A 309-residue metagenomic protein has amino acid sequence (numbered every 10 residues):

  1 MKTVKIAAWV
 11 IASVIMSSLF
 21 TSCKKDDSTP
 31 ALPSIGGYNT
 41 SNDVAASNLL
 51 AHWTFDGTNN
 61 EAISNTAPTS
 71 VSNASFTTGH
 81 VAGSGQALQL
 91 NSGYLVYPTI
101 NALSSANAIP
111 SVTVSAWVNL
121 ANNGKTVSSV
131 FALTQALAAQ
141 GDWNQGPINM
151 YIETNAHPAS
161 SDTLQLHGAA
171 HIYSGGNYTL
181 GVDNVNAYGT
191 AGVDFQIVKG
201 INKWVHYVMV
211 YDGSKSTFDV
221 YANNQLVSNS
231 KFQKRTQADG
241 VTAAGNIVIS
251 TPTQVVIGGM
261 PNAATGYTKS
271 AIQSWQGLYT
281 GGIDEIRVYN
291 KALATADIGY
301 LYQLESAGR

Functional and structural regions predicted by a protein language model:
M1-V10: Bacterial N-terminal signal peptides that target proteins for export
S13-S17: Alpha-helical transmembrane segments
S18-S22: C-terminal motif of bacterial Sec signal peptides marking the signal peptidase cleavage site
K24-T66, G83-R309: Extracellular glycan-associated modules
P68-V71: Short secondary-structure boundary/capping segments
A74-T77: Small-residue (G/S/T/A) turn/hinge positions that recur once per unit in extracellular repeat modules
H80: Solvent-exposed interhelical
